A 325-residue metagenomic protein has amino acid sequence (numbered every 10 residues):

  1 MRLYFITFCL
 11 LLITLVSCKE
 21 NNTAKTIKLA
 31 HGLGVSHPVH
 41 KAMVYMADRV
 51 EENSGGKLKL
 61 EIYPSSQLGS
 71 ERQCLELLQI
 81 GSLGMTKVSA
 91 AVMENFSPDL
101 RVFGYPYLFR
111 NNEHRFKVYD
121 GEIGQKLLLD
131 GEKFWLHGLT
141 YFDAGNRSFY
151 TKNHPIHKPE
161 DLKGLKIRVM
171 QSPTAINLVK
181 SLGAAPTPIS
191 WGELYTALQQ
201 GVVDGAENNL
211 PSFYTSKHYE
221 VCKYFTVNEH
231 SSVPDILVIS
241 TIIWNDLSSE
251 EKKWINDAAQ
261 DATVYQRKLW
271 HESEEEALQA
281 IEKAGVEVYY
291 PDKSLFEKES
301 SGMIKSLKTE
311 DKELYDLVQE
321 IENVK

Functional and structural regions predicted by a protein language model:
M1-T26: Short, low-complexity disordered leader/linker segments with a strong preference for bacterial N-terminal type II
C18-H114, I123, G131-K325: N-terminal secretory/targeting leader peptides
